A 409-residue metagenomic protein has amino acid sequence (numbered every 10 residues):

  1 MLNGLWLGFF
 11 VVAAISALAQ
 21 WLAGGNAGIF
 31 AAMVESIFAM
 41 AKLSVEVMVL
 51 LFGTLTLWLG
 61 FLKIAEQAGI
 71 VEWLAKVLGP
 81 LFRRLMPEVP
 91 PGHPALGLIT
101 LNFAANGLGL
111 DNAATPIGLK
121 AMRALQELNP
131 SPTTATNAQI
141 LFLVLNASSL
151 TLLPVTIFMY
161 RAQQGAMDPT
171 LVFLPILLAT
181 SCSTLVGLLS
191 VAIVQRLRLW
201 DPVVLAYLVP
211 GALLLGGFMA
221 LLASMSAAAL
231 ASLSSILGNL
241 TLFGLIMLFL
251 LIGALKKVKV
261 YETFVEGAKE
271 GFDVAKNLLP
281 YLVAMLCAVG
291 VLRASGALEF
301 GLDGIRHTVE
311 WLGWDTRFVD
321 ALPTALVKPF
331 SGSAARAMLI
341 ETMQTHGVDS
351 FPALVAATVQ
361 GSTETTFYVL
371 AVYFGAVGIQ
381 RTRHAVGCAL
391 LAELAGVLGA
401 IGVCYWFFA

Functional and structural regions predicted by a protein language model:
M1-G53, M159-L292, W311, H384-A409: Signature of multi-pass transmembrane helix bundles
V11, W58, Q67, G107 (+6 more regions): Short glycine/serine/threonine-biased micro-segments
F30-E127, A227, K256-T345: Membrane-embedded alpha-helical segments and adjacent helix-loop junctions characteristic of multi-pass solute
F38, V45, P94-L96, S131-Q139 (+2 more regions): Hydrophobic alpha-helical segments, principally membrane-spanning helices and signal/leader peptides
A113-A114, A121-A162, A166-R196, L322-A409: C-terminal transmembrane helix pair
